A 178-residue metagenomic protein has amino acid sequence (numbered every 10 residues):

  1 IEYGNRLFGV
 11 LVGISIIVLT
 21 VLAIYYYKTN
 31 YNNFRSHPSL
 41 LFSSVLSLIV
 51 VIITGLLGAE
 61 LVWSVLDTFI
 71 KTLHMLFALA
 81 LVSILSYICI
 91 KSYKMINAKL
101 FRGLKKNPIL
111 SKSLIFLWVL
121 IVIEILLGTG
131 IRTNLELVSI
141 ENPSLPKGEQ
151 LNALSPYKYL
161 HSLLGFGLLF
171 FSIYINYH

Functional and structural regions predicted by a protein language model:
I1-H178: Polytopic transmembrane helical bundles with strong interfacial aromatic enrichment
